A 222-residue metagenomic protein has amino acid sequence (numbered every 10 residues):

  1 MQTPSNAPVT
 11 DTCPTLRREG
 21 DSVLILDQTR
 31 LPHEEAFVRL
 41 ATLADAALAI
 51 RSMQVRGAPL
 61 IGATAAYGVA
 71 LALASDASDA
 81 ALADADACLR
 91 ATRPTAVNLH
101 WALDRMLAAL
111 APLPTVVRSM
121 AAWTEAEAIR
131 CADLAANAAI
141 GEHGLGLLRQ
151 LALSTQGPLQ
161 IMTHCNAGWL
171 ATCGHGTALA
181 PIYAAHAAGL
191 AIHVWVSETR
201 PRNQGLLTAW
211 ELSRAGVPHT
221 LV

Functional and structural regions predicted by a protein language model:
P4-D21, R90, P94-Q160, H164: C-terminal binding/interaction regions
C13, E19-S22, I50, R56-A58 (+3 more regions): Short coil/turn connectors at secondary-structure junctions
P14-V116: Long amphipathic alpha-helical segments
Q28-D45, N137, T199-V222: Glycine-rich oxoanion-binding loops at beta->alpha junctions
A65-L73, L103-M106, G144, L148 (+2 more regions): Buried hydrophobic packing segments
Y67, L89, A167-W169, E198-N203: Acidic, glycine-rich active-site loops and adjacent beta-strand->loop/helix elements that engage anionic groups
H143-I192: Internal active-site segments that recognize and position negatively charged phosphoryl groups and nucleotide moieties
A171-L221: Glycine-rich phosphate/diphosphate-binding loop of Rossmann-like nucleotide-binding domains
